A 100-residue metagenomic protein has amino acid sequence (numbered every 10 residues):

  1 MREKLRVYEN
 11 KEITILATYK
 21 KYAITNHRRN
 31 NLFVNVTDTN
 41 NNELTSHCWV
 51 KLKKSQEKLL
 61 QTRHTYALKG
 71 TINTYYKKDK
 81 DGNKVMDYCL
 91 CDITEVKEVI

Functional and structural regions predicted by a protein language model:
M1-L16, Q61-T65: Short, glycine/small-residue-enriched coil/turn segments at secondary-structure junctions
V7-V34: Structural detector for short beta-strands of small beta-barrel domains
A17, R63-K78: Flexible glycine-rich surface loops and low-complexity tracts that mediate binding to linear polymers
T18-I24, Q56, I72-T74: Short amphipathic beta-strand and strand-loop transition segments with alternating hydrophobic
T25-H27, D38, D79: Acidic surface patches and DE-rich sequence motifs
N35, N42-T45, T65, K69: Conserved binding-pocket/active-site segment within a compact domain
N35-V36, N73-I100: OB-fold/S1-family single-stranded nucleic acid-binding modules
T39-L60: Beta-strand/loop nucleic-acid-binding surfaces
